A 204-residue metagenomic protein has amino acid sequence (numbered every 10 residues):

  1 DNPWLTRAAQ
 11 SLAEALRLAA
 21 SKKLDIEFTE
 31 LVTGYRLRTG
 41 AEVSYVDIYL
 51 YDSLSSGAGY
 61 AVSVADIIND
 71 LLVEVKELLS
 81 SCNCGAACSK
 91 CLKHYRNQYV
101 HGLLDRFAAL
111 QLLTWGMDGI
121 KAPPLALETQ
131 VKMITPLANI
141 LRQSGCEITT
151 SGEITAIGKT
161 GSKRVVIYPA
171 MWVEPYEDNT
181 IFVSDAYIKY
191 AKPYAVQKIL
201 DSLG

Functional and structural regions predicted by a protein language model:
D1-I140: Extended, highly charged accessory segments
Q98, A186-Y187: Short histidine
I134-Y176, Y187-Y190, Y194-L203: Active-site metal-binding core of divalent-cation-utilizing nuclease and nuclease-like domains
